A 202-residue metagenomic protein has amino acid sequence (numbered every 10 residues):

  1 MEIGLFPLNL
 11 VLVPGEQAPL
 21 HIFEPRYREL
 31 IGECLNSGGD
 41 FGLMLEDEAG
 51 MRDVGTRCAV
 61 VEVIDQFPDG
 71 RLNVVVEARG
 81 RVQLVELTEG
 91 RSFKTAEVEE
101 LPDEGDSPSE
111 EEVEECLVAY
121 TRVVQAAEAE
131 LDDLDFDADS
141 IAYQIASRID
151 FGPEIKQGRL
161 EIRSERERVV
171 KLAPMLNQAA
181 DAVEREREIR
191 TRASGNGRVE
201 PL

Functional and structural regions predicted by a protein language model:
M1-L202: N-terminal low-complexity, acidic/polar interaction/targeting segments
